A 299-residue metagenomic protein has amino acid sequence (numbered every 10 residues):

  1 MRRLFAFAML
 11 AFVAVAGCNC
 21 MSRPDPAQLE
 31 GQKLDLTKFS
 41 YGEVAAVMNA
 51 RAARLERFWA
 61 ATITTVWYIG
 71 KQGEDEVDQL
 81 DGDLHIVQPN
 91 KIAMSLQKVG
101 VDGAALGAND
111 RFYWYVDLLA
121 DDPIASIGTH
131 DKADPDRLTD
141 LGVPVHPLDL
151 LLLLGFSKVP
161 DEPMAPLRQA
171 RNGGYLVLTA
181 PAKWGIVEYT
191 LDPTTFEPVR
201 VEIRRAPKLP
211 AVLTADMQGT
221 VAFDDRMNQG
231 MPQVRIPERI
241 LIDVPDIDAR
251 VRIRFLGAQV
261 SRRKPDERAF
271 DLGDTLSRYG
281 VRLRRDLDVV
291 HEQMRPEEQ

Functional and structural regions predicted by a protein language model:
M1-C18: Sec-dependent bacterial lipoprotein signal peptides
N19-V77, R285-Q299: N-terminal leader/targeting segments and the immediate start of mature chains
M21, P166-V281, P296-E298: Gly/Pro-enriched, hydrophobic low-complexity segments that function as extracytoplasmic propeptides/linkers
A50-F58, D75-D78, H85-N90, V101 (+4 more regions): Edge/loop elements at the starts and ends of beta-strands within beta-rich repeat scaffolds
A60-I63, V77-Q79, P89, L96 (+4 more regions): Extended beta-sheet lipid-handling architectures
I63-I69, V99-D102, L118, A206-K208 (+1 more regions): Hydrophobic lipid-interacting interfaces of membrane-associated proteins
V87-L148: An acidic-aromatic
S126-A170, L276-Q299: C-terminal low-complexity, charged extensions that often adopt amphipathic alpha-helices
